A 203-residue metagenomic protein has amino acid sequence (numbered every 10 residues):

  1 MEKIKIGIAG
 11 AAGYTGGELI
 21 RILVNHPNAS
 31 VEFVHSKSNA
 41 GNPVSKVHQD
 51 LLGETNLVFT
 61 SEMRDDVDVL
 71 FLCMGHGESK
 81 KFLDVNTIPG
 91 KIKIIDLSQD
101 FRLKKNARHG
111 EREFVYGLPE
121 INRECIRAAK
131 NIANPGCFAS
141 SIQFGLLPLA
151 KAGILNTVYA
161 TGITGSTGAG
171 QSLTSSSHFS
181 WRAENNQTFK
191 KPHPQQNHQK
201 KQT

Functional and structural regions predicted by a protein language model:
M1-P192: N-terminal Rossmann-like NAD(P) cofactor-binding subdomain of oxidoreductases, focused on the glycine-rich
K190-T203: Oxyanion-binding "anion nests"
